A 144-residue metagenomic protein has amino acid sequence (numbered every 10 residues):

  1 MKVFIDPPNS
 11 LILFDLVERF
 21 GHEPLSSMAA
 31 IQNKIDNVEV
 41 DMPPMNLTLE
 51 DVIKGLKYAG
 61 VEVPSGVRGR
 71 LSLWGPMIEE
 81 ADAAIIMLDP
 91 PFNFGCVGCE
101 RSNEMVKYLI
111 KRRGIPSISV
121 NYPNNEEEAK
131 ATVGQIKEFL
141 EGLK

Functional and structural regions predicted by a protein language model:
M1-K144: An N-terminal assembly and electron-transfer interface module characteristic of large anaerobic redox and radical
